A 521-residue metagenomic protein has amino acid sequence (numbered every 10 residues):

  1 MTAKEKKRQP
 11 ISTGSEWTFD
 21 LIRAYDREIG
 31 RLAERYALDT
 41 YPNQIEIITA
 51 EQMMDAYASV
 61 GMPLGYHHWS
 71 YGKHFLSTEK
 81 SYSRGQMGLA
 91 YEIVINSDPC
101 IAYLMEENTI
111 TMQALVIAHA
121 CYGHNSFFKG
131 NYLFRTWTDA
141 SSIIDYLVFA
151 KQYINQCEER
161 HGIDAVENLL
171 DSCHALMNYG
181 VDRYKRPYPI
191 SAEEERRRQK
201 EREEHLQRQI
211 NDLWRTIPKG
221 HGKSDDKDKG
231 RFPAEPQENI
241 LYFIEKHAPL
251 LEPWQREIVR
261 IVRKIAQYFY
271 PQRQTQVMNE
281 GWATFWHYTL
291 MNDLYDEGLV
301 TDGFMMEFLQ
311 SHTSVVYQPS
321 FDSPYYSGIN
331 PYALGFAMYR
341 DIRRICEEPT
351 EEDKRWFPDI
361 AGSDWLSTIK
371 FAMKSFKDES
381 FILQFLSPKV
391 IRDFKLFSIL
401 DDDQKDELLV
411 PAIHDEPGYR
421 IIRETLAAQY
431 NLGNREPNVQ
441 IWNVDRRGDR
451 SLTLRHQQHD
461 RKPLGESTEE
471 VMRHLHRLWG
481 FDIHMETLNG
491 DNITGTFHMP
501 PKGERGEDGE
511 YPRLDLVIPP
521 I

Functional and structural regions predicted by a protein language model:
T2-E5, D20-C100, L213-L251, T494-H498: Auxiliary, metal-adjacent structural segments of Zn-dependent hydrolase domains
G14-T18, L104-E107, T136-D145, Q199 (+6 more regions): Fold-level signature of zinc-dependent metallopeptidase catalytic domains
P99-V116, F269-T275: Short pre-active-site segment immediately N-terminal to the catalytic Zn-binding motif
C100, E107, T111, F127 (+1 more regions): Non-catalytic terminal regions of proteins
H119: Catalytic cores of soluble, metal-dependent hydrolases
N125-R197, E280, T284-L299, Q310-D322: Post-HExxH zinc-binding segment in Zn-dependent metallohydrolases
D171, A175, D182-E245: Extended catalytic-interface subdomain
D228-Y332, F336, R340: Long, internal scaffold/assembly segments composed of regular secondary structure
